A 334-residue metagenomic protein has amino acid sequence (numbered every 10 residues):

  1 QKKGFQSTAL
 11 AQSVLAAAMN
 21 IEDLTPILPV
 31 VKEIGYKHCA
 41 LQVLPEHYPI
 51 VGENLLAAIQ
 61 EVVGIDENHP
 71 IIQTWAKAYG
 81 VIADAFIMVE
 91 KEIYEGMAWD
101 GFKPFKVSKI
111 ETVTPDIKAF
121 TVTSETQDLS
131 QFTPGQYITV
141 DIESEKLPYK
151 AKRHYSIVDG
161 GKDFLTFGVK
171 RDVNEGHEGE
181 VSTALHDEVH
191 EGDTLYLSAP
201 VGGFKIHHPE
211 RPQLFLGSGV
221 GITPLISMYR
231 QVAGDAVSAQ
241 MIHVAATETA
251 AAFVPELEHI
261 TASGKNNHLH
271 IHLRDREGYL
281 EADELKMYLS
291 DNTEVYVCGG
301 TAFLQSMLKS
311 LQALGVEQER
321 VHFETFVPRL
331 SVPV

Functional and structural regions predicted by a protein language model:
Q1-F102: Globin-like tetrapyrrole-binding proteins
S7, V51, E180-V334: FNR/FR-type flavoprotein reductase catalytic core
L41, D172-E175, G202: A short acidic, glycine/proline-enriched capping/turn motif at secondary-structure boundaries, especially helix N-cap
V43, H47, E67, H177 (+2 more regions): Catalytic cores of large soluble enzymes that bind and process phosphate-bearing ligands
I65, L147, H207-H208: Surface-exposed helix-capping loop/turn segments at secondary-structure junctions
A85-F86, P115, V332: Short, well-ordered, mixed-charge alpha-helical segments that flank or form enzyme active sites
G96-T194, V244-E248, E258, R274-D275: Ferredoxin-reductase
